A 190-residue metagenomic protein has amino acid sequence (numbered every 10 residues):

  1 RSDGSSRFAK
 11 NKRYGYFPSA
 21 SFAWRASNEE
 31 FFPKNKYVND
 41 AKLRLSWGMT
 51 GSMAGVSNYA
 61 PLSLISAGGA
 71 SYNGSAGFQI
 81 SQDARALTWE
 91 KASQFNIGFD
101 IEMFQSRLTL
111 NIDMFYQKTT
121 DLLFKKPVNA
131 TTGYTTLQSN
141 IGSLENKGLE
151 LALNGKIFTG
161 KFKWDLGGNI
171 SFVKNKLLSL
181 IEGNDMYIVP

Functional and structural regions predicted by a protein language model:
R1-P190: Extracellular/periplasmic, surface-exposed regions of secreted and cell-surface proteins
